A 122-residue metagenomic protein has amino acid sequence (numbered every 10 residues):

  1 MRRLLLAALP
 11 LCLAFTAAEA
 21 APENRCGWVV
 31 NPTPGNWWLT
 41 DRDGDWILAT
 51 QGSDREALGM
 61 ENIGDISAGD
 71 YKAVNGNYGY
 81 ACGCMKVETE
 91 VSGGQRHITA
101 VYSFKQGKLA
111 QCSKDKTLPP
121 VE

Functional and structural regions predicted by a protein language model:
M1-L4: Positively charged n-region of N-terminal signal peptides that target proteins for export
L6-A14: Bacterial N-terminal signal peptides
P10, P22, P119-P120: Proline-rich intrinsically disordered, low-complexity coils
L13-A21: Sec/Tat signal peptide C-region and signal peptidase I cleavage site
A20-V74: N-terminal secretory signal peptides
M60-E122: Beta-strand-rich cores of mature extracytoplasmic or soluble domains
